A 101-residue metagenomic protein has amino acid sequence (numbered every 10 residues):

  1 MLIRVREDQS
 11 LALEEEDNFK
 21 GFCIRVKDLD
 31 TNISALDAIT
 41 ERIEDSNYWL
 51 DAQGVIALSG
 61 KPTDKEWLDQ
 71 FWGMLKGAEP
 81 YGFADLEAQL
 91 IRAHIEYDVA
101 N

Functional and structural regions predicted by a protein language model:
M1-E16, G21-K27: Extended, charge-biased low-complexity segments that typically form long amphipathic alpha-helices/coiled-coils
V5, E16, R42, D85-E87: A generic structural signal for short, solvent-exposed coil/turn residues that cap or connect secondary-structure
D8-L13, L36-D37, G77-Y81: Intrinsically disordered, low-complexity boundary segments flanking structured domains
L11-L13, D30-A35, V99-N101: Short, surface-exposed beta-strand/loop "edge" segments at domain boundaries and coil↔beta transitions
L13, I24, W49-L50, I91-A93: Generic recognition of long tandem-repeat/solenoid scaffolds
K20-D51: An N-terminal amphipathic alpha-helical segment
R42-D69: Short, intrinsically disordered low-complexity segments
P62-N101: Short, compact, well-ordered microdomains
